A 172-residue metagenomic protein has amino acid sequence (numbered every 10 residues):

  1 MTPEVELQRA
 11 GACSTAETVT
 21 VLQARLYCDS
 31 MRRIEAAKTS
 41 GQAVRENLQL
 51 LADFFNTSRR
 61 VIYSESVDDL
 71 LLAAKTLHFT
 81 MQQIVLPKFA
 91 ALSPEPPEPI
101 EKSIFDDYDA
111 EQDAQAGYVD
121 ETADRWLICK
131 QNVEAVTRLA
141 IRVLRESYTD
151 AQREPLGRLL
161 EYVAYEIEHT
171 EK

Functional and structural regions predicted by a protein language model:
M1-K172: Charged interaction scaffolds used for protein-protein
